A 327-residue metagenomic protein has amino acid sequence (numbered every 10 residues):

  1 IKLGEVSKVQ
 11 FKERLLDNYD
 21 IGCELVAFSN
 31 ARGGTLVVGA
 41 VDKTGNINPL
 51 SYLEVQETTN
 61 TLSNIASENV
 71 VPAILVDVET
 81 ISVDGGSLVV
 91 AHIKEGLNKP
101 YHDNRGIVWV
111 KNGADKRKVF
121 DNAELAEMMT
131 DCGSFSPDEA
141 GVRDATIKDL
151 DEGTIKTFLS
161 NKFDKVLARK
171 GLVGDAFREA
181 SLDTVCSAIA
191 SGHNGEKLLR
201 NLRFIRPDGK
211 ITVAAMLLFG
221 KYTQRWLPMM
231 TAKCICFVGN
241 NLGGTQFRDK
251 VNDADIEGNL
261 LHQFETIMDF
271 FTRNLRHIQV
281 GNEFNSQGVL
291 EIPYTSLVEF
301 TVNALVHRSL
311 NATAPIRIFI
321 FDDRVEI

Functional and structural regions predicted by a protein language model:
I1-I327: Conserved N-terminal catalytic/coupling substructures associated with nucleotide/phosphate chemistry
